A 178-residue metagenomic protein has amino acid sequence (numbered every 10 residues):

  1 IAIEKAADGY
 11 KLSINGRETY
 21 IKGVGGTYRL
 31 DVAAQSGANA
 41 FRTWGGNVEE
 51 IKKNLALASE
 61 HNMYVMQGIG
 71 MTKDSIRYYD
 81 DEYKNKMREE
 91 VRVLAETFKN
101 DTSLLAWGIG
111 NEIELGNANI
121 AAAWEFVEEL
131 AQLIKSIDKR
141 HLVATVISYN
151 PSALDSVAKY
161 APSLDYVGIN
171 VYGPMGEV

Functional and structural regions predicted by a protein language model:
I1-A40, A56-L57, N62, K84 (+1 more regions): N-terminal carbohydrate-binding accessory modules
E18, K22-Q35, N85-E96, S148-K159: Short, acidic/polar
Y20-V24, N39-T43, M63-I69, L105-I109 (+2 more regions): Hydrophobic faces of well-ordered beta-strands that scaffold small-molecule active sites in alpha/beta enzyme cores
T27-D31, R42-K52, S75-Y78, E82-N85 (+3 more regions): Acidic-and-aromatic substrate-binding clefts and catalytic sites of carbohydrate-active enzymes
L30-Q35, I51-V65, L94-S103, S156-P162: Acidic (Asp/Glu)-rich catalytic clusters
G46, I51-E82, S103-E114: Substrate-binding cleft and catalytic face of glycoside hydrolase catalytic domains, especially the flexible beta-alpha
E90-A121, A144-D155: Active-site groove signature of glycoside hydrolases
E125-V178: Extracellular glycoside hydrolase catalytic/binding regions
